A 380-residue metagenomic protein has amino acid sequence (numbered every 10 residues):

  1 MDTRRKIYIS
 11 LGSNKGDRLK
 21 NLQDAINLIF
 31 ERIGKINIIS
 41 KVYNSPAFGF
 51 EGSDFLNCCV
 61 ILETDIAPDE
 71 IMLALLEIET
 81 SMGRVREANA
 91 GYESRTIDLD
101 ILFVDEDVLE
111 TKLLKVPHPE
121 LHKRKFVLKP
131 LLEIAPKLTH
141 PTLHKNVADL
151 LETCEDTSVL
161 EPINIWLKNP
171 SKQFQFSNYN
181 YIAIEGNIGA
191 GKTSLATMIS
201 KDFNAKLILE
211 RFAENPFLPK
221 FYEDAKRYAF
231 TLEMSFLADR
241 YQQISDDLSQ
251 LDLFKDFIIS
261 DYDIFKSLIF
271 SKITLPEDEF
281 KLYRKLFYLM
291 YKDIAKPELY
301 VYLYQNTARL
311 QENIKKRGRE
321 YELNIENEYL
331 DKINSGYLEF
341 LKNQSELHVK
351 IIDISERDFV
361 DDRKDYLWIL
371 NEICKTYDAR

Functional and structural regions predicted by a protein language model:
N21-P68: Short, surface-exposed acidic-centric catalytic microdomains
G49-D54, M72, E79-Q175: Flexible, gly/pro- and Lys/Arg-enriched active-site loops
P162-Y179, E312-R380: NTP-dependent small-molecule kinase module
K192: Conserved lysine of the Walker
L195, I199: Hydrophobic positions on the alpha1 helix immediately C-terminal to the Walker A/P-loop
K201-D239: Conserved substrate/cofactor phosphate-moiety recognition/catalytic segment in nucleotide-dependent phosphotransferases
L232-A295: Glycine-rich phosphate-binding loop used to anchor ATP phosphates in small-molecule kinases, encompassing both
S267-S335: A glycine- and Lys/Arg-enriched "phosphate-lid" helix/loop adjacent to the NTP-binding pocket of small-molecule kinases
